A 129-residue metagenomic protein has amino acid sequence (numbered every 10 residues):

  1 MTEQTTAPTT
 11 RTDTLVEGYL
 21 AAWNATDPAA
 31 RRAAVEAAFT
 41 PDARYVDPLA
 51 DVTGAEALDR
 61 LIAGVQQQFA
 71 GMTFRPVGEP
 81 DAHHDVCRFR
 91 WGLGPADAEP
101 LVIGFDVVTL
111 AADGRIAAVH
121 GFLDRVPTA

Functional and structural regions predicted by a protein language model:
T2-A129: C-terminal and inter-domain tail/linker signature
